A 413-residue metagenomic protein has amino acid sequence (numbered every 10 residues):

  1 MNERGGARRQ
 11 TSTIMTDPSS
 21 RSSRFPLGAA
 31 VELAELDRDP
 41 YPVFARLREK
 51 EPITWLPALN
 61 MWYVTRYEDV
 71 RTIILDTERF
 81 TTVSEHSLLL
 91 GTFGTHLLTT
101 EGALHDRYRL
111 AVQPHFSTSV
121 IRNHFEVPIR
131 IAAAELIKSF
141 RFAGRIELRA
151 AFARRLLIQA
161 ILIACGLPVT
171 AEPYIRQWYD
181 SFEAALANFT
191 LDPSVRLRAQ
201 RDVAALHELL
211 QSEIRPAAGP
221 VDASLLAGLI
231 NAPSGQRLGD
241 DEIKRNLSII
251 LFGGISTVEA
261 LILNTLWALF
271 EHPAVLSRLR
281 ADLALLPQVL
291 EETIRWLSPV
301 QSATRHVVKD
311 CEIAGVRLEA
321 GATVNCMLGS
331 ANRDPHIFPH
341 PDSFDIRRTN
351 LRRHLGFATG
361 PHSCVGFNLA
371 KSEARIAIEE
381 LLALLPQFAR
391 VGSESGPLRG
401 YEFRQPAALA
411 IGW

Functional and structural regions predicted by a protein language model:
R9-W413: Cytochrome P450
